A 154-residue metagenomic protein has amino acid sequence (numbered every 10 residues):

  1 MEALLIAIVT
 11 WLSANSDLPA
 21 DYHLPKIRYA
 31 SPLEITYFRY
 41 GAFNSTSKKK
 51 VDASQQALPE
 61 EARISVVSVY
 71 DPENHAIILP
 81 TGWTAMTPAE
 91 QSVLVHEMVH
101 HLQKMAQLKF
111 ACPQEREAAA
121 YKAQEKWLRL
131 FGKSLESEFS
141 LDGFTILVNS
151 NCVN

Functional and structural regions predicted by a protein language model:
M1-L58: A metal-dependent hydrolase signature that marks the N-terminal structural subdomain at the beginning of catalytic folds
E2-A3, T84-V93, F110-A118: Soluble non-cytosolic domains of exported or imported proteins
V9, S13, Q91, V95 (+1 more regions): Non-transmembrane alpha-helical segments in soluble domains of secreted/periplasmic/extracellular proteins
S31-L33, T81-T84, Q107: A mature extracytoplasmic/lumenal domain signature
F43-P88, H101: Active-site scaffold of zinc-dependent metalloenzymes
S92-M105: Active-site recognition of the HExxH zinc-binding catalytic motif
A106, P113-V148: Post-HExxH zinc-binding segment in Zn-dependent metallohydrolases
C152-N154: Short, solvent-exposed mixed-charge patches
